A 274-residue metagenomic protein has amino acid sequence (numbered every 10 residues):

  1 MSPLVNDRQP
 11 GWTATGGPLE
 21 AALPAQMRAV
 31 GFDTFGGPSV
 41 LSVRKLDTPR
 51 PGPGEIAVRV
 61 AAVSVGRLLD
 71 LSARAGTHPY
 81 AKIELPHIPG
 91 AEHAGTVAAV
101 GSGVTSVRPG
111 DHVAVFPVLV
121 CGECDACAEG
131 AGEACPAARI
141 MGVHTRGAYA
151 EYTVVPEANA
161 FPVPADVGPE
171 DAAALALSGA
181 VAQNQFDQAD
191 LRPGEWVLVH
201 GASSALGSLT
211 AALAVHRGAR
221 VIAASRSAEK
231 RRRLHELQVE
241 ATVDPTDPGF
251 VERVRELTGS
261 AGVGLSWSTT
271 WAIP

Functional and structural regions predicted by a protein language model:
D47-S64, T77-A128, P164-D166: Glycine-rich beta-strand-centered segment in the early N-terminal region that forms part of a ligand/cofactor-binding
L71-T77: Short Gly/aromatic-enriched secondary-structure transition segments
A91, V118-G201: NAD(P)H dinucleotide-binding glycine-rich loop of Rossmann-like/cofactor-binding domains, especially the beta1-alpha1
G110, A150, G194, V239 (+1 more regions): Local beta-strand N-terminus motif with an aromatic residue
A114, G264-W267: N-terminal Rossmann-like NAD(P) cofactor-binding module of classical short-chain dehydrogenase/reductase
V167-P248: Mid-domain Rossmann-like dinucleotide-binding core that forms the NAD(H)/NADP(H) cofactor-binding site
G249-S260: Short amphipathic alpha-helix with an adjacent loop that forms part of the alpha/beta core around
